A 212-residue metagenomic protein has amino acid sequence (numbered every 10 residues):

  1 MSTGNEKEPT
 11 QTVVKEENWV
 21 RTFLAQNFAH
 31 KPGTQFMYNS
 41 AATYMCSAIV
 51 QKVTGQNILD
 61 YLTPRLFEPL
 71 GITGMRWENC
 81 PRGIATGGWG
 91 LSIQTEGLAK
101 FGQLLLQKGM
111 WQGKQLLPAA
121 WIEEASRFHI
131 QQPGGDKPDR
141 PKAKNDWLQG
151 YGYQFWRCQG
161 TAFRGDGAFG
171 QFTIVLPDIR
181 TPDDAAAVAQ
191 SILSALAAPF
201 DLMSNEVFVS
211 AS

Functional and structural regions predicted by a protein language model:
M1-I72, I93-G109: Active-site-adjacent helix/loop patches that line small-molecule binding or acyl-intermediate pockets
H30-Y38, A85-S92, K144, R164-F172: Solvent-exposed loop and edge beta-strand segments that line ligand/cofactor-binding and catalytic clefts
A41, T86, I93-E96, G150 (+2 more regions): Short, solvent-exposed loop/turn segments at the edges of secondary structure
I58-F67, Q115-I122, A185-S191: Short alpha-helical "patches" and their helix-cap loops
E68, T73-L117, W121-I122, S126: Flexible, glycine-rich surface segments
I72-R76, S126-I179: Active-site Gly/Thr loop motif
G165-S212: Structured C-terminal helix/loop/strand segments within mature extracytoplasmic catalytic/sensor domains
